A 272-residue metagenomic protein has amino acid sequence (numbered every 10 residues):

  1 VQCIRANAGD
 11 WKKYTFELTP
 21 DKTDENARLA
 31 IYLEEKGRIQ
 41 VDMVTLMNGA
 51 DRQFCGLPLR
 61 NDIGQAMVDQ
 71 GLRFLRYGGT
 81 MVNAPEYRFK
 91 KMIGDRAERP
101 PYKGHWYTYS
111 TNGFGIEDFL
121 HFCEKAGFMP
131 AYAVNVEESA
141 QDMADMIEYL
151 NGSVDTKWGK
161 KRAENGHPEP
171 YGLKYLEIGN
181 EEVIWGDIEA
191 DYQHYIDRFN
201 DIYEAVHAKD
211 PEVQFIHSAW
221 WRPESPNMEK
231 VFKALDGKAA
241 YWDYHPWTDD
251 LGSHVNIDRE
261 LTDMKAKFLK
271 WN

Functional and structural regions predicted by a protein language model:
V1-D24: Extracellular carbohydrate recognition and processing domains and analogous Trp-centered ligand-binding platforms
Q2-R5, T45-L57, E98-N112, M129-E137 (+4 more regions): The substrate-binding groove and active-site-proximal loops of carbohydrate-active enzymes, especially glycoside
T15-T23, E34-K103: Extracellular polysaccharide-targeting segments
F16, G71, C123, M146 (+2 more regions): Conserved, mostly hydrophobic/aromatic
N26-R38, V44, R162, D191-N272: Noncatalytic carbohydrate-binding groove/subsite architecture in carbohydrate-active enzymes
Y32-E35, D42-M43, N48, G78-M81 (+4 more regions): Active-site groove signature of glycoside hydrolases
L72-R99, F114-H121, K125, M129 (+2 more regions): Aromatic-lined carbohydrate-binding surfaces of glycoside hydrolases
M81-I116, H121, W158-G186: Aromatic- and acidic-residue-enriched carbohydrate-binding clefts of CAZyme catalytic domains
